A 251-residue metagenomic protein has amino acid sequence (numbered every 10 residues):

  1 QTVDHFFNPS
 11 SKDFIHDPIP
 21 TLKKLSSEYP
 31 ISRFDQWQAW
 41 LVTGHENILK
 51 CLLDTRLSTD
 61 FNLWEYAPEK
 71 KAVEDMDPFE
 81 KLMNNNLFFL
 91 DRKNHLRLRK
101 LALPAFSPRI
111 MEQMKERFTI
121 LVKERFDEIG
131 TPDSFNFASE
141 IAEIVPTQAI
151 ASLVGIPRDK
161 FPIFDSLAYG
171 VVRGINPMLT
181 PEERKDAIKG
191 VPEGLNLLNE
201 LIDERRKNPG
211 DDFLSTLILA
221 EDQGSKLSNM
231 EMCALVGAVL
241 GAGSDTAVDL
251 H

Functional and structural regions predicted by a protein language model:
Q1-A138, T147-D165, Y169-L179, R184-K189: Active-site substrate-recognition loop segments, prototypically the cytochrome P450 B′-helix/B-C loop
K24-S27, Q223-A238: Short, hydrophobic/aliphatic alpha-helical segments
L41-G44, N196, M230-E231: Cytochrome P450 C-terminal heme-thiolate binding region
K81, R125, S166-S225, N229: Cytochrome P450 catalytic core segment centered on helix I
L103, Q148-A151, N199, I218 (+1 more regions): Amphipathic alpha-helical segments within well-ordered protein domains
S139-V145, P192, F213, S228 (+1 more regions): Short acidic alpha-helix initiation/capping motifs at coil-to-helix transition points, especially at protein N-termini
E231-H251: Cytochrome P450 catalytic-core helices
